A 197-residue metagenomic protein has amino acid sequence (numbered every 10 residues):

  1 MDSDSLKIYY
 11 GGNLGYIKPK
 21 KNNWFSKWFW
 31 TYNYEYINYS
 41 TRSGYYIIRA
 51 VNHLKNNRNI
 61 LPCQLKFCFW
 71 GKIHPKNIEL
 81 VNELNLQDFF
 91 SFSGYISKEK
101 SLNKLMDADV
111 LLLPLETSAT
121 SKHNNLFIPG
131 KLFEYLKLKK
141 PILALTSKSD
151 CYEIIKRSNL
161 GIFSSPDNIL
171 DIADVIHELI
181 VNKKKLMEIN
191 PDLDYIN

Functional and structural regions predicted by a protein language model:
D2-R42, I48: Conserved donor-binding/catalytic core segment of Leloir-type glycosyltransferases
S5, K55-G71, K76-N103: Nucleotide-activated donor-binding/catalytic signature segment of Leloir-type glycosyltransferases, i.e., the conserved
R42, S101-N103, L111-F133, L143-E153: Nucleotide-sugar-dependent
M106-D107, R157: Alpha-helix C-terminal capping/helix-to-coil transition sites in glycosyltransferase folds
D109, K139-K140: A short alpha->beta transition loop at the rim of the catalytic pocket in nucleotide-sugar-dependent
S149-E178: Change "using UDP/GDP/dTDP sugars" to "using nucleotide sugars
P166-D171, K184-N197: A charged, aromatic-enriched C-terminal amphipathic alpha-helix characteristic of glycosyltransferases across folds
